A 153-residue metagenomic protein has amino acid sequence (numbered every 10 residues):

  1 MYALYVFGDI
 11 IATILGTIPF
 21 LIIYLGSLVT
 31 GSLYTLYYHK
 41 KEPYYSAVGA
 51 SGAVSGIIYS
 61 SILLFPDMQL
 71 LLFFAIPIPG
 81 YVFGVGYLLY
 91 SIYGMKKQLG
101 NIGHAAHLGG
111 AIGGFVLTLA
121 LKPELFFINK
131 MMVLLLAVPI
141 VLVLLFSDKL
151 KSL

Functional and structural regions predicted by a protein language model:
M1-L153: A detector for small-residue-rich transmembrane helices and their helix-helix packing motifs
